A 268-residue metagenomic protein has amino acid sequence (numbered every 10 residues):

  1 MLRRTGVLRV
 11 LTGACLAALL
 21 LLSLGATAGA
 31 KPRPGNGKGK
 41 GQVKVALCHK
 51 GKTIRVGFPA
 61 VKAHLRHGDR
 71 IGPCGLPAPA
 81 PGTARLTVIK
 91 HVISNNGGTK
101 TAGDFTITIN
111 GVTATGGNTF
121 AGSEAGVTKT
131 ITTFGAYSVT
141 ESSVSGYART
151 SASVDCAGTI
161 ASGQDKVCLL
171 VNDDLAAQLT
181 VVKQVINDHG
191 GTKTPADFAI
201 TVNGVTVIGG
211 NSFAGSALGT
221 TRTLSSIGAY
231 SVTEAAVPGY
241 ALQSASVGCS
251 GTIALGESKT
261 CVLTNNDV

Functional and structural regions predicted by a protein language model:
M1-A14: Bacterial N-terminal signal peptides that target proteins for export
L2-R4, K52, G126: N-terminal secretory signal sequences
R3, P77-G82: Intrinsically disordered, low-complexity Ser/Thr/Pro-rich tracts
V7, R70-I71, Y147: A general structural signal for well-ordered secondary-structure junctions
A18, L22, A80-V268: Solvent-exposed loop/turn and edge beta-strand elements of beta-rich ligand-binding domains
A26-G29: Sec/Tat signal peptide C-region and signal peptidase I cleavage site
K31-P77: Soluble extracellular-acting proteins and domains
